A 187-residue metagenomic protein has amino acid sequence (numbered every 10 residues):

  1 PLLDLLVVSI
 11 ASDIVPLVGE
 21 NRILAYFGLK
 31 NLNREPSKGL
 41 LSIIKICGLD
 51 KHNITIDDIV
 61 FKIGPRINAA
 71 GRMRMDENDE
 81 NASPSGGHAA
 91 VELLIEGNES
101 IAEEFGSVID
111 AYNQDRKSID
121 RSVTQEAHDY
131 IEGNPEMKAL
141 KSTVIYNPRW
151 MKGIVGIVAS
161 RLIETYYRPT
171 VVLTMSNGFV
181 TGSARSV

Functional and structural regions predicted by a protein language model:
P1-V187: Hydrophobic helix-and-loop "lid/oligomerization" segment in the mid-to-C-terminal part of catalytic domains
